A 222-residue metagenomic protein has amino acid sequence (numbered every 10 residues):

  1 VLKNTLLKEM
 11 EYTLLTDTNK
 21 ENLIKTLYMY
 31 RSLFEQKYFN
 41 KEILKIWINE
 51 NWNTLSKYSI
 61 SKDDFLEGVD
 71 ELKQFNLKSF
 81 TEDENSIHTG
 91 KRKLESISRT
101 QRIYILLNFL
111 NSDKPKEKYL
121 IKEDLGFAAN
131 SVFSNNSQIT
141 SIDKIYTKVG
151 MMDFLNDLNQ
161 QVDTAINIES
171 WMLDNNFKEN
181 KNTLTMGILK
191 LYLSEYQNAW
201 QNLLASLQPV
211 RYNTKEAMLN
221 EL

Functional and structural regions predicted by a protein language model:
V1-L222: Cytosolic/nucleoplasmic, non-transmembrane interface domains of endomembrane and organelle-membrane proteins
